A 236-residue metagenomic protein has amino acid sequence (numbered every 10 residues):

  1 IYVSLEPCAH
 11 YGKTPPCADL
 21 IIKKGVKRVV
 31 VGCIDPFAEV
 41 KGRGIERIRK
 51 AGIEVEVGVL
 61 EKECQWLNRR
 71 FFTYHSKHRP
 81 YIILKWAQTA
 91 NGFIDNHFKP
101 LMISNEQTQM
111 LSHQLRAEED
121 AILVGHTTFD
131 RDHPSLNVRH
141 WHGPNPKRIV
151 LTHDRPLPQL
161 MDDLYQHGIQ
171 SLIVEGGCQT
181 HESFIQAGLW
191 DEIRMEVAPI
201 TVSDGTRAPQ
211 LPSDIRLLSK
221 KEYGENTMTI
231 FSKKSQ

Functional and structural regions predicted by a protein language model:
I1-E63, K147, L164, S183-I185: Zn2+-dependent cytidine deaminase-like catalytic core
K13, K50, Y74, H78-Q236: Enzymes that bind and transform nitrogen-containing heteroaromatic metabolites
C33, N68, F98: Short, flexible helix/strand-to-coil boundary loops that buttress conserved ligand/catalytic motifs in alpha/beta
F37-V40, K62-W66, F129, P156 (+1 more regions): Short acidic loop-to-helix transition motifs that present clustered carboxylates
G58-H75: Short, structured interface segments
